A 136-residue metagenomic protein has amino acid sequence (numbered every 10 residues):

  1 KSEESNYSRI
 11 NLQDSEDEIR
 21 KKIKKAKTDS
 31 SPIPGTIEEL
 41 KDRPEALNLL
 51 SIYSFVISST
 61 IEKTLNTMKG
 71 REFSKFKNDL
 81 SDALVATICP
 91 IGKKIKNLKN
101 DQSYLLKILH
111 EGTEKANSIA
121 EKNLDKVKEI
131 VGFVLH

Functional and structural regions predicted by a protein language model:
K1-H136: Conserved nucleotide- and phosphate/pyrophosphate-binding catalytic cores in adenylate/nucleotidyl-handling enzymes
